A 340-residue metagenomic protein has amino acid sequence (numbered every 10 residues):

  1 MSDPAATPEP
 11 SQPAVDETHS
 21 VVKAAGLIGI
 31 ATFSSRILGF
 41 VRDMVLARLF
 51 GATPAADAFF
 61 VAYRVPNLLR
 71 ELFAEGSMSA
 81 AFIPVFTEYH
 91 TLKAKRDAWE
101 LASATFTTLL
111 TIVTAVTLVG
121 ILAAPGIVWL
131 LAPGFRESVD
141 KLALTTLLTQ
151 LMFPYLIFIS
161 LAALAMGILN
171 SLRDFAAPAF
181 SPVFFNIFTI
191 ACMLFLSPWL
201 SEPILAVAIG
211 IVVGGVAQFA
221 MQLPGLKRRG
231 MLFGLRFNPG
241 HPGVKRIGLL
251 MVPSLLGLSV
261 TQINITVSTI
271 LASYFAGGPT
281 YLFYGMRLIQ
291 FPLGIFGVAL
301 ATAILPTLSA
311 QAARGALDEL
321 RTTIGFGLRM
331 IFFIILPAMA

Functional and structural regions predicted by a protein language model:
M1-A340: Membrane-embedded alpha-helical bundles of multi-pass transporters/translocases, especially carrier/permease families
